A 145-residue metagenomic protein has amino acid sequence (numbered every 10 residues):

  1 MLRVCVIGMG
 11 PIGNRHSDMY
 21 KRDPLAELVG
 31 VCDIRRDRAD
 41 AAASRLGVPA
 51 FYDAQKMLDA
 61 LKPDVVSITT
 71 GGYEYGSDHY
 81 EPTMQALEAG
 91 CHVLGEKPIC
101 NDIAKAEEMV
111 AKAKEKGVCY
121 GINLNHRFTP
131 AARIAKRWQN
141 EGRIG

Functional and structural regions predicted by a protein language model:
M1-L46: N-terminal Rossmann-like dinucleotide-binding module
L2, V118, G145: Nucleotide donor/acceptor-binding cores
A41-V48, E108-A113: Short, conserved SAM-binding/catalytic segment of Class I S-adenosyl-L-methionine-dependent methyltransferases
V48-A54: Conserved SAM-binding strand-loop segment of SAM-dependent methyltransferases
A60, V65, Y75-R127: Beta-strand-loop-alpha-helix segment that lines the small-molecule cofactor/substrate pocket of alpha/beta enzymes
H126-G145: Predominantly a Rossmann-like dinucleotide-binding segment in NAD(P)-dependent oxidoreductases
